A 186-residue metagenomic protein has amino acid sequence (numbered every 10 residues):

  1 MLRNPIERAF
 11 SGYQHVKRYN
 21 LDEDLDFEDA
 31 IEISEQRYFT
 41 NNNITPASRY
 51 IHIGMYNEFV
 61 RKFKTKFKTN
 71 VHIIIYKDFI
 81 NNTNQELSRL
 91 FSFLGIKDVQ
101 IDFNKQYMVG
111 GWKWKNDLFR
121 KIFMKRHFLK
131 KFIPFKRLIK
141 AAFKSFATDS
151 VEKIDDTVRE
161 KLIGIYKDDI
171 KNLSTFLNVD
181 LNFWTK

Functional and structural regions predicted by a protein language model:
M1-K186: Anion-recognition interface
